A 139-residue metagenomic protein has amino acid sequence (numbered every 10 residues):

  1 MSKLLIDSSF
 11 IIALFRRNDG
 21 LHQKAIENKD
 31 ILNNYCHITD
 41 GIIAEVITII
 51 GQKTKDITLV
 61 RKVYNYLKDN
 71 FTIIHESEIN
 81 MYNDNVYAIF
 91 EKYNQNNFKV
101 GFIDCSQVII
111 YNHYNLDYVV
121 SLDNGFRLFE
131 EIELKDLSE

Functional and structural regions predicted by a protein language model:
M1-I38, Q52-V63: Short, well-structured N-terminal submotif of metal-dependent ribonuclease cores
M1-K3, V108, H113-E139: Acidic, PIN/NYN-like endoribonuclease modules and their adjacent C-terminal/linker elements
D7, D104, D123: Acidic active-site catalytic centers that drive phospho-/nucleotidyl reactions and related ester hydrolyses
I11, I43, F126-R127: A generic structural signal for short hydrophobic patches within well-formed alpha-helices
N33-C36, Y66-H75, L128-E139: Short, mixed-charge aromatic SLiMs
I47-E78: Active-site-proximal, substrate-binding regions of enzyme catalytic domains and RNA-binding/basic surfaces
I74-D117: Active-site neighborhoods of divalent-metal-dependent phosphate/nucleic-acid chemistry enzymes
